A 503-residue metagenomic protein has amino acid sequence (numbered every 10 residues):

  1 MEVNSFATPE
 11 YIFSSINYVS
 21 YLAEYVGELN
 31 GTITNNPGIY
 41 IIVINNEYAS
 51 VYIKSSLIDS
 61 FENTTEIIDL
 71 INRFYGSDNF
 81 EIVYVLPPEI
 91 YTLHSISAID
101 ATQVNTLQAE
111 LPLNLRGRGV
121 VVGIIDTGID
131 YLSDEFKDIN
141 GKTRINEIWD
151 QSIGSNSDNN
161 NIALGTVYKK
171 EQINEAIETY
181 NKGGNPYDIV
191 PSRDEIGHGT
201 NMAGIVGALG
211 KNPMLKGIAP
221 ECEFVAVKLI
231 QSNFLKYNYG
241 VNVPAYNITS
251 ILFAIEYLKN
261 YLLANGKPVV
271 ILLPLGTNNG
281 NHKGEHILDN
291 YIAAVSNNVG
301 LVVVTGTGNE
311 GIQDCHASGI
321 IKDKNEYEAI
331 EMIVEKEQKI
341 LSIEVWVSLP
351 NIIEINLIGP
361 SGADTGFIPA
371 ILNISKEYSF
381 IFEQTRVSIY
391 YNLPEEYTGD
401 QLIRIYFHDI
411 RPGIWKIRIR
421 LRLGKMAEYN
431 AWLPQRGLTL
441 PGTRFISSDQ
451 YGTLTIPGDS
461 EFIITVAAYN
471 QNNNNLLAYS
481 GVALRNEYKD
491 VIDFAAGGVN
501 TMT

Functional and structural regions predicted by a protein language model:
M1-V19, Y25-V121, G128-R144, G413-W415 (+1 more regions): Autoinhibitory propeptides
V85-I90, L252-K283, G306, R422: Short acidic, glycine-rich surface-loop motifs adjacent to enzyme active sites
E110-N247, K339, P350-N351, D459-F462 (+2 more regions): Subtilisin-like serine protease catalytic core
A163-Q172, Q313-L402, I419-R420, T443-T503: Extracellular S/T/G-rich loop segment that most often corresponds to the catalytic His/Ser-adjacent loop
A203-V206, N212, V225-N233, K259-V269 (+3 more regions): Hydrolase catalytic cores
V270-I271, L288-D323: Catalytic cores of secreted or luminal carbohydrate-active enzymes
I340-L341, F407-G424: Noncatalytic modules at the cell exterior or secretory-pathway interfaces, chiefly beta-strand-rich lectin/adhesion
G424-R436: Edge beta-strands of jelly-roll/beta-sandwich modules across compartments, strongly enriched in secreted/luminal
